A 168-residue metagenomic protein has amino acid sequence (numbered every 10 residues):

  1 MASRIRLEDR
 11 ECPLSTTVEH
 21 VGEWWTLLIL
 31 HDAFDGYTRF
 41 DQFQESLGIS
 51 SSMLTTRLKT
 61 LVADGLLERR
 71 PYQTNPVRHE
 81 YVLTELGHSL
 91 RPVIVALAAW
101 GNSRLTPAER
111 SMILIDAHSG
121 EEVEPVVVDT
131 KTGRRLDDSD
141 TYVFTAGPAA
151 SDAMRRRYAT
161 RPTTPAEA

Functional and structural regions predicted by a protein language model:
M1-V21, R157-A168: N-terminal leader segment of winged-helix/HTH proteins
C12-S50: N-terminal helix-turn-helix DNA-binding core of bacterial DNA-binding proteins
T17, L27, D64, V93-R104: Alpha-helical linker/hinge and terminal dimerization helices associated with HTH transcriptional regulators
G22, Q73-I94: Basic, amphipathic "hinge/linker" alpha-helix immediately C-terminal to the N-terminal HTH DNA-binding motif
L30, T38-F43, L58, L90-V93 (+2 more regions): Extended, folded domain segments that form the structural surfaces/walls around functional sites
F40, Q44-Y72, P76: Canonical helix-turn-helix DNA-binding module
V95, A99-A168: C-terminal regulatory/oligomerization modules of transcriptional regulators
